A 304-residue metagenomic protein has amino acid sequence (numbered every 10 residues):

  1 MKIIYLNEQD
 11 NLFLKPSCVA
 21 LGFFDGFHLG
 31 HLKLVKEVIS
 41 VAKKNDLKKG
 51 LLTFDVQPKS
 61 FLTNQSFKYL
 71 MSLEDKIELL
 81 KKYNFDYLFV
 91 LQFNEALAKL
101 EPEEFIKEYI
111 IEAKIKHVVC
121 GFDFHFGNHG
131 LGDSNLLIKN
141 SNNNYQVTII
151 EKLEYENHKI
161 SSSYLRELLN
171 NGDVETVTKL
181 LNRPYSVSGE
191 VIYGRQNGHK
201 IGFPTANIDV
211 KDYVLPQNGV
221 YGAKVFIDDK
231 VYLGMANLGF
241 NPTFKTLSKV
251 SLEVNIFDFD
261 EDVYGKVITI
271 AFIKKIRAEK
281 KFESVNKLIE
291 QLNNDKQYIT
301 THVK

Functional and structural regions predicted by a protein language model:
K2-Q9, F89: Short acidic-hydrophobic, aromatic-tinged amphipathic segments that line or gate anion-handling sites
N7-S72: N-terminal catalytic cores of NTP/NDP-binding nucleotidyl/phosphoryl-transfer enzymes
H28, L80, V118, V177 (+2 more regions): Residue-level signal for inorganic ion chemistry
D46-G50, D86-Y87, Q146: Residues at the starts of beta-strands that form the adenosine-phosphate
K68-K76, K99-I106: Glycine-rich, highly charged phosphate/nucleotide-binding loops
D75-Y87: A glycine-rich helix N-cap at a beta->alpha junction
K99-P204, E283-K287: Classical nucleotidyltransferase
Y193-K304: Phosphate/ribose-recognition catalytic cores of enzymes acting on nucleotide-derived substrates
